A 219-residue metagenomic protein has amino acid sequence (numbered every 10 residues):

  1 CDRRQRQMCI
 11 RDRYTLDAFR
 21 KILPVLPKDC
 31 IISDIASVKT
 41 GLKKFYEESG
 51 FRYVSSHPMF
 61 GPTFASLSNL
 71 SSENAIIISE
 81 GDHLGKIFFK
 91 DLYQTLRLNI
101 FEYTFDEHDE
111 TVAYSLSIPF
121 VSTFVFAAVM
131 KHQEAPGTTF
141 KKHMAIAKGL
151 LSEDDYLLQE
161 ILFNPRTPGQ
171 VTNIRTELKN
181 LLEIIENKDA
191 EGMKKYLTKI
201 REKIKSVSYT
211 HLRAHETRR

Functional and structural regions predicted by a protein language model:
C1-R6, I10, Y209-R219: Single conserved hydrophobic/aromatic residue that forms the stacking wall/gate of nucleotide- or nucleobase-binding
R4-Q7, R11-I22: Rossmann-like NAD(P)-binding element
Q5, H57, H108, S117-F120 (+2 more regions): Histidine-centered active-site/metal-ligand motif
D17-K21, G81-F88, F126-G137: Short, basic, helix/turn surface patches
P24-P27, N69-L70: Short, conserved loop/helix-junction motifs that constitute active-site signature segments in enzyme catalytic cores
L26-G41: ADP-ribose/adenylate-binding Rossmann-like module
V38-N99, D109: Rossmann-fold dinucleotide-binding core
E102-S208: An accessory alpha-helical subdomain
